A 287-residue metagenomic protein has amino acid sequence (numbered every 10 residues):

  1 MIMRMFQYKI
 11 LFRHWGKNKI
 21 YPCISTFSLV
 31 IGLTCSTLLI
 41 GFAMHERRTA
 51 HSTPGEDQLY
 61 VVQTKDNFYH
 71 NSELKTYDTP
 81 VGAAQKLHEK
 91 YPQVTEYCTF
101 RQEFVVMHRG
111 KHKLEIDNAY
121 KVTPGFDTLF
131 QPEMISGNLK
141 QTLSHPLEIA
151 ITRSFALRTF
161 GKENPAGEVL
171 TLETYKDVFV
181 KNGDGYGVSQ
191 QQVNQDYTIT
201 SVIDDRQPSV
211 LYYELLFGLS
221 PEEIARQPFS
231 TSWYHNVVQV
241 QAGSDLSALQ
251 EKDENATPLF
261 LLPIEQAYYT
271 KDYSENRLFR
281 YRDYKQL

Functional and structural regions predicted by a protein language model:
M3-Q7, N276-F279: Juxtamembrane loop-helix boundary motifs flanking transmembrane segments in multi-pass membrane proteins
R4-N18: A short amphipathic helical element positioned immediately N-terminal to and/or at the very start of a transmembrane
F6, I10, I24-S25, L287: Hydrophobic alpha-helix/TM-entry signal in multi-pass membrane transporters
N18-R47: Short, strongly hydrophobic transmembrane alpha-helices
S25, L74, N236-Q239: Active-site rim elements
S36, I40-N164, T171-K181, Q192-Q195 (+3 more regions): Structured, solvent-exposed hinge/loop segments at the ends of secondary-structure elements
T123-S136, I151-Q286: Mid-to-C-terminal secondary-structure elements that act as membrane-proximal/extracytoplasmic interface segments
